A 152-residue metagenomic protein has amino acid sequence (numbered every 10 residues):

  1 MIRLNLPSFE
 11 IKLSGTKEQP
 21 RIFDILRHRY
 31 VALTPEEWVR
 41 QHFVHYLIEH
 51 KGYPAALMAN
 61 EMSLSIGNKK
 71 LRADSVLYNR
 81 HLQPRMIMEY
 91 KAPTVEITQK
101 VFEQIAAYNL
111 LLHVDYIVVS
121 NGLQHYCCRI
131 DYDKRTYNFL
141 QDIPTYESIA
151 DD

Functional and structural regions predicted by a protein language model:
M1-Y116, L123-D152: A short, conserved, highly charged catalytic patch centered on acidic carboxylates
